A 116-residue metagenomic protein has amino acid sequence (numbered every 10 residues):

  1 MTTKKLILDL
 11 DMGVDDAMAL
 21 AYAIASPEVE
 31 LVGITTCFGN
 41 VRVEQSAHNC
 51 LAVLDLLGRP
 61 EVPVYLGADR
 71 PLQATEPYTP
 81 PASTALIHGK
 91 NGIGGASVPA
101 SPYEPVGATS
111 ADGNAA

Functional and structural regions predicted by a protein language model:
M1-A116: N-terminal acidic, glycine/proline-rich low-complexity segments
